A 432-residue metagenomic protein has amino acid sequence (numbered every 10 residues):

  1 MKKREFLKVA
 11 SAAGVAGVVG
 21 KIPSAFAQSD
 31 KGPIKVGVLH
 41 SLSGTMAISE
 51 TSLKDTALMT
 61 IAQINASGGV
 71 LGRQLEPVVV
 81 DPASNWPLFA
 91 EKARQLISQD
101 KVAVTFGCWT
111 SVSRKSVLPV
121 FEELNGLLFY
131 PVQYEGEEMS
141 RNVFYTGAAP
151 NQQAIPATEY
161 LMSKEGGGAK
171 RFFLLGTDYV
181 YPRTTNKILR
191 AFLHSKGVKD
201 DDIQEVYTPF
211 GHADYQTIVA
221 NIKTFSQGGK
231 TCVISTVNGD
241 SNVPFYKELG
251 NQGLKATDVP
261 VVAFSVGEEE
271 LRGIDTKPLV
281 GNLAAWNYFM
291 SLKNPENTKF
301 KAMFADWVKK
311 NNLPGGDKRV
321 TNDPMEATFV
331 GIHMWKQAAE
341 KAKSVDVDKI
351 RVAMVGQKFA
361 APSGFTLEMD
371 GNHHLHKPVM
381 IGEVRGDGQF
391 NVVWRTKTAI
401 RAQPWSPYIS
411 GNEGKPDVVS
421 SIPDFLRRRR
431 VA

Functional and structural regions predicted by a protein language model:
E5-A25: N-terminal export signals
K21-T45: C-terminal segment of N-terminal export signals and the immediately downstream linker at the start of the mature
S29, I48-D55, G68-E138, T146 (+3 more regions): Beta-alpha junction/loop-to-helix N-cap segments that form part of ligand/metal-binding clefts
G37-T56, V80-P87, W109, D178-R183 (+1 more regions): Extracytoplasmic "Venus flytrap"
E91, E135, N142-Q252, S291-P295 (+1 more regions): Extracellular/periplasmic Venus flytrap/periplasmic-binding protein
L96, D100-C108, F129-P131, F173-G176 (+4 more regions): Periplasmic-binding protein-like
L249-F329, K343-V345, W394-R430: Extracellular/periplasmic periplasmic-binding protein-like sensory domains
H333-A432: Extracellular/periplasmic bilobal clamshell ligand-binding domains
